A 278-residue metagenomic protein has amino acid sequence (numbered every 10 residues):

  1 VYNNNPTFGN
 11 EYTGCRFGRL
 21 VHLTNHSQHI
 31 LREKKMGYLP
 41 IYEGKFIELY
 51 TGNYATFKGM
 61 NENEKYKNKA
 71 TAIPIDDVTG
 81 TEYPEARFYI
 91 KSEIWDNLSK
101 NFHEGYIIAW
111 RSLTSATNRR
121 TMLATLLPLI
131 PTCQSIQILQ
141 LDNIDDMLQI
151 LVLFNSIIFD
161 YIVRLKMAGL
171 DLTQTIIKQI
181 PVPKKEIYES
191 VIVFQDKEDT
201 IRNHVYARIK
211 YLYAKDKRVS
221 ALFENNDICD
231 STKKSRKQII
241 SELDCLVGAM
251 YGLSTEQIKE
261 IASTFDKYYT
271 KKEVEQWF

Functional and structural regions predicted by a protein language model:
V1-F278: S-adenosyl-L-methionine
